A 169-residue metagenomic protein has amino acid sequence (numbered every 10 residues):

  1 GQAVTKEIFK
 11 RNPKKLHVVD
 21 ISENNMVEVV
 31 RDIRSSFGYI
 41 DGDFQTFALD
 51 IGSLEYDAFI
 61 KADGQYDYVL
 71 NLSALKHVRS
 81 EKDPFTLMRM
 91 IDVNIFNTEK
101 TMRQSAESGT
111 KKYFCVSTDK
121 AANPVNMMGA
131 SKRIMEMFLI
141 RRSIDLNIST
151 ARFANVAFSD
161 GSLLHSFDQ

Functional and structural regions predicted by a protein language model:
Q2, K6: Residues forming the Rossmann-fold NAD(P)(H) cofactor-binding site
E7-P13, H17-V18, R34, I40 (+1 more regions): NAD(P)H-binding glycine-rich loop region in Rossmannoid oxidoreductase-like domains and their noncatalytic homologs
K14-L16, D43, K111-K112, N147: Residues at the starts of beta-strands that form the adenosine-phosphate
I21-N25: Helix N-cap at the beta1-alpha1 junction of Rossmann-like dinucleotide-binding domains, i.e., the first residues
G38-Q45, I144-L146: A short helix-to-beta-strand connector/capping loop
T46, M90, Y113, I148-A151: Hydrophobic/aromatic anchor residues within beta-strands of the central parallel beta-sheet of Rossmann-like
N71, L75-R133, R141-R142: Conserved Rossmann-fold NAD(P)-dependent oxidoreductase catalytic core, especially the SDR/UDP-sugar
A106, M127-Q169: NAD(P)-dependent short-chain dehydrogenase/reductase
